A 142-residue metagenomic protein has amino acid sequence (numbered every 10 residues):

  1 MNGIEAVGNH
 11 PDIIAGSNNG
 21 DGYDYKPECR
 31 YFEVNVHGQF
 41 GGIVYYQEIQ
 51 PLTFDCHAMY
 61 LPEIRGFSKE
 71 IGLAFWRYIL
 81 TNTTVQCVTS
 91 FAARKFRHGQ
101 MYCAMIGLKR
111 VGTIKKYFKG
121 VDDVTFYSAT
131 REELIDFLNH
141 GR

Functional and structural regions predicted by a protein language model:
M1-D21: Short amphipathic alpha-helix that is part of the acyltransferase structural core
C29, T84-V85: Short, high-confidence coil segments that cap the C-terminus of an alpha-helix and link into the following beta-strand
R30-F32, F54, V121-Y127: Short beta-strand micro-motifs in enzyme catalytic cores
E33, G38-E48, D55: Conserved beta-strand in the GNAT
I49-E63, F91: Conserved acetyl-CoA binding element of GNAT-fold acetyltransferases
R65-T81, M101, M105: Conserved acetyl-CoA-binding loop-helix of GNAT-fold acetyltransferases
T89-M101, Y117-F118: Conserved beta-strand-loop-alpha-helix junction that forms the acyl-donor binding cleft
F91, K109-T125: Conserved catalytic-core motifs of GNAT/GCN5-like acyltransferases
